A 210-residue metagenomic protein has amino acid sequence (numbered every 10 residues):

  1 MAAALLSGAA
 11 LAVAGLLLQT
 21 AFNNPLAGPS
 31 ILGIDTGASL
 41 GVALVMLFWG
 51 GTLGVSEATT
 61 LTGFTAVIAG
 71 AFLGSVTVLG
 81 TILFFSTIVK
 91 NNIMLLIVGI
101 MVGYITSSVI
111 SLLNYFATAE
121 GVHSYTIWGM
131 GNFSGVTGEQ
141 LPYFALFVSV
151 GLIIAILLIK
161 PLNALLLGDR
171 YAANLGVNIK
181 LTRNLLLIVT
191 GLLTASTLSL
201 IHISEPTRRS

Functional and structural regions predicted by a protein language model:
M1-S204, R208: Alpha-helical transmembrane segments in inner-membrane proteins
